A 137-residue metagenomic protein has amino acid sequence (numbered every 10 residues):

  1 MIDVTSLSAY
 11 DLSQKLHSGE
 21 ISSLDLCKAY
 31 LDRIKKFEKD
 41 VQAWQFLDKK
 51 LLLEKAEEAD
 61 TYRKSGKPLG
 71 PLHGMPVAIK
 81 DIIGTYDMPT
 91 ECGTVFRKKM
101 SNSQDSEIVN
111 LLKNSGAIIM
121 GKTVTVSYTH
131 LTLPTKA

Functional and structural regions predicted by a protein language model:
M1-E54: An N-terminal boundary/leader segment
R33, F37, K55, A59 (+3 more regions): Short alpha-helical functional segments enriched in proximate histidine and acidic residues
K39, P71-L111: Enzymes and membrane/adaptor proteins characterized by extended Gly/Ser/Thr/Asp/Glu-rich, aromatic-dotted
K49-L72, I79, K98, N102 (+2 more regions): Flexible, acidic active-site loops/lids enriched in D/E/S/T/G that coordinate Mg2+ and/or position polar
I79, I119-K122: General beta-strand structural signal in soluble alpha/beta enzymes
T123-Y128: Short, solvent-exposed turn/loop segments enriched in Gly/Ser/Thr/Pro and often Arg
H130-A137: Single conserved hydrophobic/aromatic residue that forms the stacking wall/gate of nucleotide- or nucleobase-binding
